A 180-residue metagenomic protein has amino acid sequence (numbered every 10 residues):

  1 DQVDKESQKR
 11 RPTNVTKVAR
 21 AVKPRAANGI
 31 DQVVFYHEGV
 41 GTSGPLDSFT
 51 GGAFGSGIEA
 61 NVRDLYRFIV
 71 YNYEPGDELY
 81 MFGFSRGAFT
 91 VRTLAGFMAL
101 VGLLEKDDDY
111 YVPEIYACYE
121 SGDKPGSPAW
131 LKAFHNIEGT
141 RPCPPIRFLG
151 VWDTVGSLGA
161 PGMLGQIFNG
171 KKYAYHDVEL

Functional and structural regions predicted by a protein language model:
D1-L180: Alpha-helical segment proximal to the catalytic Tyr-Lys
